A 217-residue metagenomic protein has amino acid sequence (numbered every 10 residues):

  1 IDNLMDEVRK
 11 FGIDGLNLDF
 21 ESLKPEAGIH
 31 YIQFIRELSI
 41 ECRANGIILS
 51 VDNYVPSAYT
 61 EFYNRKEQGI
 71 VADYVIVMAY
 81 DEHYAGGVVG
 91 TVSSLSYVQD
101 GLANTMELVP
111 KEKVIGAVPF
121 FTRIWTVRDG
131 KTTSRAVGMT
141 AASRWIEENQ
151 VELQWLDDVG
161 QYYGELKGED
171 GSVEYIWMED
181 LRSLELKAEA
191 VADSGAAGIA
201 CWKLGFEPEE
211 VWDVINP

Functional and structural regions predicted by a protein language model:
I1-K10, S57-K66, E179-A192: Short, acidic/polar
V8-K24, M78, I199-C201: Short acidic catalytic loops
L18, G116, V191: Terminal peptide-recognition signature
F20-I29, Q33, F206-I215: Glycine-rich, proline-tolerant flexible connector loops at the mouths of alpha/beta enzymes
P25-I146: Substrate-binding surface in catalytic domains of secreted glycosidases
V118-K187: Glycan-binding loop/region signatures in secreted carbohydrate-active enzymes
S183-P217: Acidic/aromatic/glycine-rich contiguous surface patches that form carbohydrate-binding/processing clefts and analogous
